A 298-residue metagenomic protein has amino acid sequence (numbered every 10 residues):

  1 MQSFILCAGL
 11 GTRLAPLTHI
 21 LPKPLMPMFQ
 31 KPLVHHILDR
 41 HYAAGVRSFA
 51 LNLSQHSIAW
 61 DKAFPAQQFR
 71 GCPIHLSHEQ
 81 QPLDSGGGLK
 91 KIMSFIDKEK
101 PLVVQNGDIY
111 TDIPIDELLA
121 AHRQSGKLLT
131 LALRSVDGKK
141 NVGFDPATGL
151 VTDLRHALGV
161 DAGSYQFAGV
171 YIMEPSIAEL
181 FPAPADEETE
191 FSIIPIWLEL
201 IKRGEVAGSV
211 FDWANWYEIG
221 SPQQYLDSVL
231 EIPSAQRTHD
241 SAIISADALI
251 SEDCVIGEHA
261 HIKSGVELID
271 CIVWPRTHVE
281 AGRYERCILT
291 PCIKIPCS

Functional and structural regions predicted by a protein language model:
M1-D61: N-terminal glycine-rich phosphate-binding loop and ensuing alpha1 helix
Q2, R47-F49, P73, P101 (+2 more regions): Residues at the starts of beta-strands that form the adenosine-phosphate
L6, M28, N52, S77-E79 (+2 more regions): Generic beta-sheet signal
L14, W60-F64, F181, S228: Hydrophobic packing residues within well-ordered alpha-helices of enzyme cores
L25, V142-F144, G208: A structural signal for short hydrophobic beta-strand segments in well-ordered beta-sheet cores
W60-P146: Conserved beta-loop-beta/alpha segment of the NTase-like Rossmann-fold superfamily that binds/positions NTPs
K100-V103, Y110, I115-R123, R134-D137 (+1 more regions): Catalytic-core segments of class I nucleotidyltransferases/pyrophosphorylases that form NMP-activated intermediates
Q236-A248, C254-I256, A260-V266, C271-I272 (+3 more regions): A structural motif detector for beta-strand N-caps
